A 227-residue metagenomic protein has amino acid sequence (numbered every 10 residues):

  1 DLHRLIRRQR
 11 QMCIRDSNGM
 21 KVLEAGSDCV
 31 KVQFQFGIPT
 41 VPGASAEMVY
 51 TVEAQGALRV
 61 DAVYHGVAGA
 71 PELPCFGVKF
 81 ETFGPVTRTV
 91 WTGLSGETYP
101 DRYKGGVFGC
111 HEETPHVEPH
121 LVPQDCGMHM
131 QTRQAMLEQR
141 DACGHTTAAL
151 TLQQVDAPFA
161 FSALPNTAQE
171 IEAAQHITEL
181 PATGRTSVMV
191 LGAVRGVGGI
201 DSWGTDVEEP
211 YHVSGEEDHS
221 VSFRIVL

Functional and structural regions predicted by a protein language model:
D1-H3: Short, exposed "boundary/linker" segments that immediately precede the start of a downstream structural module
R8-Q11, R15-L227: Beta-strand/loop-rich accessory regions of lumenal/periplasmic or secreted enzymes, predominantly carbohydrate-active
